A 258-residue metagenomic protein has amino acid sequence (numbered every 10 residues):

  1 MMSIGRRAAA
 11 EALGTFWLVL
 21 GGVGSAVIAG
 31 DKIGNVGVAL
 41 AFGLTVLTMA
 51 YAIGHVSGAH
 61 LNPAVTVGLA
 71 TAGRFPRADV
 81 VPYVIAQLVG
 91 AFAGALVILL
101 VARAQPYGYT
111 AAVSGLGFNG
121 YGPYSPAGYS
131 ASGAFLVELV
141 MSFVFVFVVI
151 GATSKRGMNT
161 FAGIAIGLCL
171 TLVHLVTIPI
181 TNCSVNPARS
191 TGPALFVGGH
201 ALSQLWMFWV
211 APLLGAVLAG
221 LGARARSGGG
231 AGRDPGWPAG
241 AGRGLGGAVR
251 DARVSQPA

Functional and structural regions predicted by a protein language model:
M1-A258: Membrane-interface helix-loop junctions and terminal tails of multi-pass membrane proteins
